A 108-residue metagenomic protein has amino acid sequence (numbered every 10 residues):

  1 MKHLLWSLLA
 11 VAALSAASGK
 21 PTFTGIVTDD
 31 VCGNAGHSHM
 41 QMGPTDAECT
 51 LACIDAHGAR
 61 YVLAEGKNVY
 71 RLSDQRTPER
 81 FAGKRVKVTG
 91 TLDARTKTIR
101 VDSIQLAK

Functional and structural regions predicted by a protein language model:
M1-L8: Sec-dependent signal peptide recognition, specifically the positively charged N-region followed immediately by
L4, S15-K108: OB-fold and OB-like single-stranded nucleic-acid-recognition modules and their adjacent interaction interfaces
L9-S15: Hydrophobic alpha-helical targeting segments used for export or membrane insertion
